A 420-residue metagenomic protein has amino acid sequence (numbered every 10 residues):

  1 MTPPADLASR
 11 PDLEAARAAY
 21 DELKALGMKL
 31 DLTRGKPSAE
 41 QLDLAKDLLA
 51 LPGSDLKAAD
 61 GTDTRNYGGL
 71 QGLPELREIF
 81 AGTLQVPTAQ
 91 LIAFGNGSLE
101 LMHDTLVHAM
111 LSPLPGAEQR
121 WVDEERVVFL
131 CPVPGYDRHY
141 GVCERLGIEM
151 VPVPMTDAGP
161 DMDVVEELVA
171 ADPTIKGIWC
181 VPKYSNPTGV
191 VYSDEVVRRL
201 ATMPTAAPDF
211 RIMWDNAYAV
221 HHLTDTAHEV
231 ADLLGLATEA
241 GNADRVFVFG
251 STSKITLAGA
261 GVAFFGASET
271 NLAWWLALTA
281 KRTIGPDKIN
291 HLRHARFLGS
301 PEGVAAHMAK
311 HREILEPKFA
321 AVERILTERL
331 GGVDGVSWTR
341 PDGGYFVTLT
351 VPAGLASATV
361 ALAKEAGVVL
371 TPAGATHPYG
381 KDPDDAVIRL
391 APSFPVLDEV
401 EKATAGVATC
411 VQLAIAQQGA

Functional and structural regions predicted by a protein language model:
T2-Q71, E75-G82, E365-V368, K381: N-terminal "arm"/small-domain region of PLP-dependent enzymes with the aminotransferase-like
G35-A39, S98-L99, G135-D137, A158 (+9 more regions): Short, solvent-exposed loop/turn segments at secondary-structure junctions
T62-P208, A219-G241, G406, Q412-A420: Conserved core of the PLP fold type I
V122, G235-E316: Conserved core segment of the aminotransferase class I/II
A309-E323, G335-T350: Conserved glycine-rich beta-strand-loop-beta hairpin in the small C-terminal domain of fold type I
T348-A353, L370-V411: Conserved PLP-binding active-site segment of the aspartate aminotransferase-like
T359-E365, A403-A408: Short amphipathic alpha-helices in soluble, non-transmembrane regions that often serve as interface/regulatory elements
